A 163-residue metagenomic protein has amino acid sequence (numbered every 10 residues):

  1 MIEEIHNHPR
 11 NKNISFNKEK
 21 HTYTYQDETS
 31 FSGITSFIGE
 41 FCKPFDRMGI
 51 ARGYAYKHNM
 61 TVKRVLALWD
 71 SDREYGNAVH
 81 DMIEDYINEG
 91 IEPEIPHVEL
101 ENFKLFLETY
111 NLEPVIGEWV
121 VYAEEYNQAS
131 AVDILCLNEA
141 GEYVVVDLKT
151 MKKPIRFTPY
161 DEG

Functional and structural regions predicted by a protein language model:
M1-A129: Metal-dependent nuclease catalytic cores that hydrolyze phosphodiester bonds in DNA/RNA, characterized by
V115-G163: Mg2+/Mn2+-dependent nuclease catalytic core
